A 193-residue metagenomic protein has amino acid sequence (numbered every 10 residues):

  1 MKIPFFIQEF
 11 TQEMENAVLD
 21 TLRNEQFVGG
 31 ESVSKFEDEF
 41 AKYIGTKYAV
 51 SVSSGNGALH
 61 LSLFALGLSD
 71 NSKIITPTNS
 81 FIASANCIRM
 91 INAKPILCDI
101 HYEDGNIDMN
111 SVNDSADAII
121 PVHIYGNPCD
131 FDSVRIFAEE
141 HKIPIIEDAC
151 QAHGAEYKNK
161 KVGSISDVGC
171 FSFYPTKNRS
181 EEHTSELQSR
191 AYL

Functional and structural regions predicted by a protein language model:
M1-Q26, E31: N-terminal "arm"/small-domain region of PLP-dependent enzymes with the aminotransferase-like
Q26-K73, C87-I91, L97-D99, K160: Phosphate-binding glycine-rich loop
S51, T76, N178: Conserved SAM-binding loop
F64-A149, E156: PLP-dependent aminotransferase-like
E147-S180: Conserved active-site segment immediately N-terminal to the catalytic lysine that forms the internal aldimine
E182-L193: Single conserved hydrophobic/aromatic residue that forms the stacking wall/gate of nucleotide- or nucleobase-binding
